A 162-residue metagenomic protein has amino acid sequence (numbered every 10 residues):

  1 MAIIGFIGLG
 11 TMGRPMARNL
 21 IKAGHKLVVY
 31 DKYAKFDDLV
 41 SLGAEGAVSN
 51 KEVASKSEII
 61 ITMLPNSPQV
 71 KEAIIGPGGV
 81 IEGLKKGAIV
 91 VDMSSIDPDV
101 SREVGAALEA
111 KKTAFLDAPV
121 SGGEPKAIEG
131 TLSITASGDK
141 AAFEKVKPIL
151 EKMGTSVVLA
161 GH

Functional and structural regions predicted by a protein language model:
M1-S55, I59-T62, A88, M93: NAD(P)+-binding Rossmann beta1-loop-alpha1 motif at the extreme N-terminus of oxidoreductases
I4, S95-H162: Rossmann-fold dinucleotide-binding core
L9-M12, L20, L27, L64 (+5 more regions): Generic leucine side-chain signal with a strong bias for well-ordered alpha-helical environments
G10, Y33, L64-S67, P98 (+1 more regions): Alpha-helix N-cap/helix-start capping motif
A17-R18, S41, E72-I75, R102-G105 (+1 more regions): Short amphipathic alpha-helical segments
N19, A23, Y30, L42 (+4 more regions): Change "in soluble alpha/beta enzymes" to "in soluble alpha/beta proteins
D37, V70, P125-E129: A short acidic, helix-capping loop that chelates divalent metal ions and anchors anionic groups
N50-A114: Rossmann-fold NAD(P) dinucleotide-binding segment
